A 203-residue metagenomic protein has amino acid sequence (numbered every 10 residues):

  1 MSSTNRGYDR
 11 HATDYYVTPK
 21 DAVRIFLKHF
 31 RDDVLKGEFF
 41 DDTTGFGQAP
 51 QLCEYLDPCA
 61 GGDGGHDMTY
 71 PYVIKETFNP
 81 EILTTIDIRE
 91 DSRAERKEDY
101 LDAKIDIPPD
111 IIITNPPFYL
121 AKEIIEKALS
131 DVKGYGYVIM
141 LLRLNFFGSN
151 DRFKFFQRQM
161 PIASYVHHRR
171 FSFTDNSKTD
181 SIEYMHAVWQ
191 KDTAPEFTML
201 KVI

Functional and structural regions predicted by a protein language model:
M1-I203: Class I S-adenosyl-L-methionine-dependent methyltransferase catalytic core
